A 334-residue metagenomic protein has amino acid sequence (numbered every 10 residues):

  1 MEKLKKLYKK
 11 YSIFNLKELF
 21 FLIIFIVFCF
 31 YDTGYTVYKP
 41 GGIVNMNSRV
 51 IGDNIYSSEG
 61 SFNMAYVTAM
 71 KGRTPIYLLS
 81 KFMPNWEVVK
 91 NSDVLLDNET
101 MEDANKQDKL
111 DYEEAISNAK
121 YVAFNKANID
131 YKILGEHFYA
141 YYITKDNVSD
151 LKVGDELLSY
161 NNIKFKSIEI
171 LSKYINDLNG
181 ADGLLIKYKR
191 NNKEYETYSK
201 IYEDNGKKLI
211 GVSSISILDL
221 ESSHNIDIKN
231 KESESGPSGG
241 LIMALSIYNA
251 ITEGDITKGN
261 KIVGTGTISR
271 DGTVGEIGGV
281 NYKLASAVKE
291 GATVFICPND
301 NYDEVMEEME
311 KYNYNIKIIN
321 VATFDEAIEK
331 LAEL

Functional and structural regions predicted by a protein language model:
M1-S12: N-terminal Lys/Arg-rich, disordered targeting/topogenic segments
N15-T33: Hydrophobic membrane-insertion alpha-helices, especially the h-region of bacterial N-terminal signal peptides
I43-G72, N91-K145, Y198-S222, I228-G264: PDZ/PDZ-like peptide-tail recognition elements
E114, K120-I168, T273-G278, E290 (+1 more regions): PDZ/PDZ-like domain segments forming the peptide/carboxylate-binding groove, activating on the N-terminal beta-strands
F124, G154-L157, I186, V212 (+4 more regions): Terminal peptide-recognition signature
L158, T293-P298, K317-N320: Short hydrophobic alpha-helical runs that function as membrane-insertion/retention elements
K173-S214, K311-E326, K330-E333: PDZ-domain C-terminal substructure recognizer with occasional recognition of PDZ-binding tails
A250, D255, I262, R270-D303: Glycine- and Gly-Pro-enriched alpha-helical subdomains that act as flexible, kink-prone "lid/hinge" or packing modules
